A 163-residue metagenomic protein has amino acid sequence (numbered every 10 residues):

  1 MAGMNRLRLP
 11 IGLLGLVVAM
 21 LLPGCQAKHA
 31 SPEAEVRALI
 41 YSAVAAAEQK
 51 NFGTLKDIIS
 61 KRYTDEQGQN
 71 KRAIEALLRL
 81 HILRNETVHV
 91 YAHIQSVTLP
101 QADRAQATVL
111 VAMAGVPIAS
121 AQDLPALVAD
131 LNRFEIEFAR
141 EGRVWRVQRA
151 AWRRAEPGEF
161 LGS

Functional and structural regions predicted by a protein language model:
A2-L14: Bacterial N-terminal signal peptides that target proteins for export
G12-P23: Bacterial N-terminal signal peptides
P23-Q49, T54-I58: Short, low-complexity N-terminal intrinsically disordered segments enriched in polar/charged residues
H29-V36, E48, Q67-K71, T87 (+1 more regions): Solvent-exposed, acidic/flexible segments
I40, A76-L77, V90-S96, S120-Q122 (+1 more regions): Short structured motifs
K56-Q106, V111-A114: Short solvent-exposed beta->alpha transition segments
A102-S163: Exposed beta-sheet edge and beta->alpha loop/turn motif
